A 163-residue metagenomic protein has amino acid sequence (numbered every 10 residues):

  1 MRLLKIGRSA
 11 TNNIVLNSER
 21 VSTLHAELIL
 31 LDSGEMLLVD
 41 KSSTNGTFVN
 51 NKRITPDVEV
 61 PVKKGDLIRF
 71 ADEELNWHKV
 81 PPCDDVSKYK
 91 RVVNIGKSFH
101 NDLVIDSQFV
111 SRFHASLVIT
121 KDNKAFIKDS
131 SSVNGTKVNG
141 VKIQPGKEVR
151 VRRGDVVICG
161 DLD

Functional and structural regions predicted by a protein language model:
M1-K64, A71, R91-D161: Forkhead-associated
E73-W77, D163: Short, charged beta-turn/beta-strand-edge "cap" motif at the junction between a beta-strand and an adjacent loop
N76-N94: Short, compositionally biased
